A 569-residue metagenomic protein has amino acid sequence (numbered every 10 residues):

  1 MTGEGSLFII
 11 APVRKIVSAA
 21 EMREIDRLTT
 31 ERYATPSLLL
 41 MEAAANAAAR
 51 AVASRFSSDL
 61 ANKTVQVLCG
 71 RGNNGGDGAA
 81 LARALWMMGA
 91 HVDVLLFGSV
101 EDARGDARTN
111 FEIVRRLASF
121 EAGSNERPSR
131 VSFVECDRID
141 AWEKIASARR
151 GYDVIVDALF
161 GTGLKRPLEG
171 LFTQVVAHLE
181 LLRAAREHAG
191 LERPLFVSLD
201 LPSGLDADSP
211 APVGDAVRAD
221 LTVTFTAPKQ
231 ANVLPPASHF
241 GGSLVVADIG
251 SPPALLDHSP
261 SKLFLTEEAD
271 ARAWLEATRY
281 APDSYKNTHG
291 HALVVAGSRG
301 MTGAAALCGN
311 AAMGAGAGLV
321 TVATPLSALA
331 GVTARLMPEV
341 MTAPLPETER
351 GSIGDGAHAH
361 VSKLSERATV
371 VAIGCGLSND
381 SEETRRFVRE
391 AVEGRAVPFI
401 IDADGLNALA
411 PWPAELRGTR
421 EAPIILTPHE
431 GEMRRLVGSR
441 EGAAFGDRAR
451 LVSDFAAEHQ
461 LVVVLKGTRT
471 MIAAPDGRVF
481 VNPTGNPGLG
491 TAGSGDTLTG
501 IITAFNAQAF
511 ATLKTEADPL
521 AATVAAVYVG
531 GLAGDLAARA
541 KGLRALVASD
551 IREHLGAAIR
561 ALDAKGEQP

Functional and structural regions predicted by a protein language model:
G3-R104, R108, L221, Q230-F399 (+3 more regions): Small-residue (G/A/S/T)-rich helix-start motifs and N-terminal tracts that mark the onset
R50-G161, P167-L199, R386, R417: Nucleotide and nucleotide-moiety/phosphate-recognizing core
V67, P128-R150, V154-A158, P194-G204 (+5 more regions): Extended, compositionally biased low-complexity polar/Lys-Gly-rich tracts and adjacent boundary/linker regions are
R138-A141, L201-A207, Q230, S327 (+1 more regions): Short acidic loop-to-helix transition motifs that present clustered carboxylates
Y152-V154, L159-L265: Internal gly/pro-rich beta-alpha loop/helix module that stabilizes soluble enzyme cofactors or their anionic handles
